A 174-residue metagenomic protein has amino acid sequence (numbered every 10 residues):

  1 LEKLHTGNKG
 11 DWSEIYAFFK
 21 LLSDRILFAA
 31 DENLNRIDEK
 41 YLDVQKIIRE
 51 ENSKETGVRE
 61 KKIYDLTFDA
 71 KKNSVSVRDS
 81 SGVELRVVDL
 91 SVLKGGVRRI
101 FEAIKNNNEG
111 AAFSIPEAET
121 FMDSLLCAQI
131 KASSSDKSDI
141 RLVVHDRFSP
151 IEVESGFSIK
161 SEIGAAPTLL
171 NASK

Functional and structural regions predicted by a protein language model:
L1-L4: Glycine- and acidic
T6-K9, I15-A118: An N-terminal, globular interaction/scaffold subdomain
W12, Y16, S135, E152-E154: Short, well-structured alpha-helical interface segments that form or flank functional binding sites
L21, I140-L142, S155-S161: Conserved catalytic cores of phosphodiester-cleaving nucleases, focusing on short active-site segments
L27, D146, E162-A166: Short loop/turn segments at secondary-structure transitions that flank enzyme active sites
A70-K72, L142-G156: Active-site beta-strand-loop-beta-strand hairpin of nuclease catalytic cores that positions key catalytic residues
K105-D139: Extended, Lys/Arg-enriched charged tracts that mediate electrostatic binding to polyanionic substrates
V153, I159-K174: Mg2+/Mn2+-dependent nuclease catalytic core
